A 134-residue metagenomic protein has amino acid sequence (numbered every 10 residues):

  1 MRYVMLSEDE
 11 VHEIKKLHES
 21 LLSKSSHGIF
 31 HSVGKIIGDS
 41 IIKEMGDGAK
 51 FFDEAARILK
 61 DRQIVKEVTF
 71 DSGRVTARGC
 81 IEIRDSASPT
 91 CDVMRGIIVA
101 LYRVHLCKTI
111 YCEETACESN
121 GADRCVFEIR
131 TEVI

Functional and structural regions predicted by a protein language model:
M1-D92, I110, E118-V126, R130-I134: N-terminal accessory segment detector
D92-K108: Active-site helix/loop of acyl-thioester processing domains in fatty-acid/polyketide metabolism, spanning hotdog-fold
V104, T115-E118: Short, compact, well-ordered microdomains
